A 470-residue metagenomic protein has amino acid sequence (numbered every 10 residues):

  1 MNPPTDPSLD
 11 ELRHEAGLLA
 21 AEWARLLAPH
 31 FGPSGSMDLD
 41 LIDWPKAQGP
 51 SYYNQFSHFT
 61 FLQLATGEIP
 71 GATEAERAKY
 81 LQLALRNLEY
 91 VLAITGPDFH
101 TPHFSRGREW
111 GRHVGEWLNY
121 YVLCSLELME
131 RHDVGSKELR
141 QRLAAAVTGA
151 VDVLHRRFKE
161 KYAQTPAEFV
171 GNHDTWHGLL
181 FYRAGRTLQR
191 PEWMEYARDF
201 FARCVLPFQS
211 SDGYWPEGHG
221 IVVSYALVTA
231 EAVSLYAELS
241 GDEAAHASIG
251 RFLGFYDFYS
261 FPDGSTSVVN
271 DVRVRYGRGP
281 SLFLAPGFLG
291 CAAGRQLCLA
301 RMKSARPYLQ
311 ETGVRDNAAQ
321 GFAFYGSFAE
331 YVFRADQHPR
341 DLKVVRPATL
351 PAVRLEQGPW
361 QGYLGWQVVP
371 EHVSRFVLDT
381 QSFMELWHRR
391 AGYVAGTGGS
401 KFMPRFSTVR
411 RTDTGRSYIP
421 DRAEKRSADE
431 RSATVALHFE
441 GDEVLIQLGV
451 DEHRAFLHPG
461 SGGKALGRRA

Functional and structural regions predicted by a protein language model:
M1-S51: Mature N-terminal, pre-catalytic/accessory segment of carbohydrate-active enzymes
N2-E15, S57-E74, P262: An N-terminal domain-start capping segment
T5, L9-L12, A20, R77 (+2 more regions): Short amphipathic alpha-helical segments that mediate assembly, nucleic-acid/protein binding, or membrane association
R13, G17-A28, A144, T148 (+8 more regions): Generic detector of well-ordered alpha-helical segments enriched in charged/polar residues, highlighting helical
A28, P45-H246, V272-S281: Aromatic-lined, polymer-binding surfaces characteristic of secreted/periplasmic polysaccharide-degrading enzymes
G35, F99, D212-G213, G264 (+1 more regions): Detector for glycine-centered tight turns/loop "hinges" at secondary-structure junctions
D40, G67-P70, E74, A78 (+2 more regions): Compositionally biased, intrinsically disordered low-complexity regions enriched in charged/polar residues
E243-A470: Extended polysaccharide-engagement surfaces of secreted carbohydrate-active enzymes
